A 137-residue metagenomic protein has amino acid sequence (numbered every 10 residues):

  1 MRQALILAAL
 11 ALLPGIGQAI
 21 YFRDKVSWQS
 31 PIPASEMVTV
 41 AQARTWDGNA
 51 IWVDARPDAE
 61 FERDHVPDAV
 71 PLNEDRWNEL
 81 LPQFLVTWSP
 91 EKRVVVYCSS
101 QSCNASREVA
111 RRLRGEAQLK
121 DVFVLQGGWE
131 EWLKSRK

Functional and structural regions predicted by a protein language model:
M1-R63: Flexible, polar/low-complexity N-terminal or interdomain linker segments that lie immediately upstream of folded
W28, W129-W132: Signature tryptophan residues that serve as conserved aromatic anchors
V40-T45, A59, R63, V70 (+3 more regions): Non-cytosolic, low-complexity segments of secreted and membrane proteins
Q42-W46, E79-P90: Short amphipathic alpha-helix with an adjacent loop that forms part of the alpha/beta core around
I51, A55-N73, T87-V95: Mid-length scaffold segments of soluble, non-membrane domains
A69-E74, K120-V124: Short hydrophobic/aromatic-enriched beta-strand-loop microsegments
Q83-E130: Catalytic cysteine-centered active loop of the rhodanese-like fold, especially the PTP/DSP P-loop
R136-K137: Active-site neighborhoods of enzymes that stabilize oxyanions during catalysis
